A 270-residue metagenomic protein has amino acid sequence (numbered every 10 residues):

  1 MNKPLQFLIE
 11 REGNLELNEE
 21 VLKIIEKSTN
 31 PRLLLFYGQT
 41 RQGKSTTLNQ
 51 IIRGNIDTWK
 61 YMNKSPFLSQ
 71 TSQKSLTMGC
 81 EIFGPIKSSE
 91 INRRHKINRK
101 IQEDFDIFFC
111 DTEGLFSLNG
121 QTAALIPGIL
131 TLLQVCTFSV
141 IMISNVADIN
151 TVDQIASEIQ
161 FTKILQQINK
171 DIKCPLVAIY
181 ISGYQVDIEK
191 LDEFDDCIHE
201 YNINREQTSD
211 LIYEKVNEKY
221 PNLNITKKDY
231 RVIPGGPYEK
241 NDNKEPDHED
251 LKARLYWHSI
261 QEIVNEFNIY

Functional and structural regions predicted by a protein language model:
M1-Y270: Conserved GTPase G-domain substructure that encodes guanine base recognition and part of the catalytic core, centered
